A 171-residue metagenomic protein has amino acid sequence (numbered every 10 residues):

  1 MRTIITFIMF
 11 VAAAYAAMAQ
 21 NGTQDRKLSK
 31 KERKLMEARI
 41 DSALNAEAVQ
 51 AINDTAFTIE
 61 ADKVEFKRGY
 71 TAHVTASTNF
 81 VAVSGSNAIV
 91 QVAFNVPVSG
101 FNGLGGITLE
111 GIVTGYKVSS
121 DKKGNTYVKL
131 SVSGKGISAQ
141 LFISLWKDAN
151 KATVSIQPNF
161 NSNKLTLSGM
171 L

Functional and structural regions predicted by a protein language model:
M1-R26: Bacterial Sec-dependent N-terminal signal peptides
R2-T3, F7-M9, Q50, V64-F66 (+1 more regions): Hydrophobic transmembrane signal anchors and adjacent membrane-proximal interface regions, especially in viral
T6-V11, V49, T71, T78 (+2 more regions): Generic marker of residues within folded, mature protein domains
T23-V98, L165: N-terminal secretory signal peptides
E47-V49, A72-V74, V96-V98, G103-G105 (+3 more regions): Surface-exposed beta-strand edges and their flanking turn/coil or helix-capping segments
E65-T75, N102-E110, L130-I137: Short, solvent-exposed secondary-structure boundary motifs
F80-D121, N125: Mature extracytoplasmic domains of secretory-pathway proteins
G111-L171: Helix-rich interaction surfaces within compact, conserved domain-sized segments that mediate assembly or partner
